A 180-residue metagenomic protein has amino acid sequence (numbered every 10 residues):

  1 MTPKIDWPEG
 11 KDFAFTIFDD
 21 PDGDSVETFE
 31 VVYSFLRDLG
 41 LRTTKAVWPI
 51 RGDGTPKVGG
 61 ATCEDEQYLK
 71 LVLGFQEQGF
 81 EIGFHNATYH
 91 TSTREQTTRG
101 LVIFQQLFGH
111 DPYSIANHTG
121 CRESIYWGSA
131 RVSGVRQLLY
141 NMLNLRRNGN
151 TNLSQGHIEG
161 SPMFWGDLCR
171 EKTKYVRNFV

Functional and structural regions predicted by a protein language model:
M1-V180: Catalytic alpha-helical scaffold of carbohydrate-active enzymes acting on polysaccharides/glycoconjugates
